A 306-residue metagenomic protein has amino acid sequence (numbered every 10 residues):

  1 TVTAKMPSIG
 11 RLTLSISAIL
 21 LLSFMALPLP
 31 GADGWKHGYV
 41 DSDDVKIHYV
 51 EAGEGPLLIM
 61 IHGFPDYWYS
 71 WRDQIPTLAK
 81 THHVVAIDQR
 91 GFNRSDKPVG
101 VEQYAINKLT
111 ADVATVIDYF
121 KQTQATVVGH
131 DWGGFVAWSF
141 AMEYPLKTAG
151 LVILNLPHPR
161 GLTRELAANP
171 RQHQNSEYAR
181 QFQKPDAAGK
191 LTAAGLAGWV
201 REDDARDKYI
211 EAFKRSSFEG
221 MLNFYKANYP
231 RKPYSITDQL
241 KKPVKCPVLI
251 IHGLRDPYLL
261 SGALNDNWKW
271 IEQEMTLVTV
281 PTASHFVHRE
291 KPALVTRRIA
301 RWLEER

Functional and structural regions predicted by a protein language model:
V2-K5: Extreme N-terminal basic, low-complexity initiation segments that serve as generic localization/processing leaders
P7-S8, L12-L14, A18-L57, K80-H82 (+3 more regions): Alpha/beta-hydrolase fold catalytic core
S8, D66, T77, L146 (+3 more regions): Hydrophobic residues in alpha-helical membrane-spanning segments
D33-G34, V45-I47, L57, V85 (+4 more regions): Flexible "cap/lid" subdomain of the alpha/beta-hydrolase fold that forms the substrate-access gate
E51-R94, W268: Conserved HGGG/HGGXW glycine-rich cap/lid loop of the alpha/beta-hydrolase fold
Y67-W68, F135, A283-S284: A short, glycine- and basic residue-enriched loop/turn that sits immediately adjacent to a domain's principal
A283-P292, T296: Catalytic histidine-centered segment of alpha/beta-hydrolase-like enzymes
